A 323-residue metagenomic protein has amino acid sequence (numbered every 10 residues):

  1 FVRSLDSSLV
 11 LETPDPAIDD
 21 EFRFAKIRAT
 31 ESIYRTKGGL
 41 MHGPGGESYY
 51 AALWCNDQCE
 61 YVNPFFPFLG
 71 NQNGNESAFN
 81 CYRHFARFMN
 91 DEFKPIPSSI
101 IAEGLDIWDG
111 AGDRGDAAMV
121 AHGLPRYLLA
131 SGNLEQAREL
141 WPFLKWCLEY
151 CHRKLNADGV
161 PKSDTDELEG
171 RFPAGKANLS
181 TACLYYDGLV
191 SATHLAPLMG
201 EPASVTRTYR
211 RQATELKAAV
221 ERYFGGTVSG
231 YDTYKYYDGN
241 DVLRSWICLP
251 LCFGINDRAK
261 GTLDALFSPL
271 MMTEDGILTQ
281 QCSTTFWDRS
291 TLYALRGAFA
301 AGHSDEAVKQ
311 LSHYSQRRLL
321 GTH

Functional and structural regions predicted by a protein language model:
F1-A51, L129, L134-R138, L148 (+2 more regions): Acidic/polar, glycine-enriched structural segments that form the non-catalytic walls/loops of the carbohydrate-binding
D6-L11, M41-S48, E60-N63, G104-D106 (+1 more regions): Glycine- and acidic
F22, K26-A29, T206-F224: Short amphipathic alpha-helical coiled-coil/interface segments
R35, L40-P44, K94-G112, K162-N178 (+1 more regions): Acidic/His metal-coordination segments adjacent to aromatic residues that form catalytic metal sites in metalloenzymes
W54-R87, R138, P142-E149, R153 (+5 more regions): Active-site core of glycosidic bond-cleaving carbohydrate-active enzymes
G70-E76, A111-G115, A130-E139, L155-D158: Alpha-helix boundary/capping segments in eukaryotic regulatory proteins
G123-L129: Hydrophobic/aromatic-rich effector regions of fungal transcription factors
